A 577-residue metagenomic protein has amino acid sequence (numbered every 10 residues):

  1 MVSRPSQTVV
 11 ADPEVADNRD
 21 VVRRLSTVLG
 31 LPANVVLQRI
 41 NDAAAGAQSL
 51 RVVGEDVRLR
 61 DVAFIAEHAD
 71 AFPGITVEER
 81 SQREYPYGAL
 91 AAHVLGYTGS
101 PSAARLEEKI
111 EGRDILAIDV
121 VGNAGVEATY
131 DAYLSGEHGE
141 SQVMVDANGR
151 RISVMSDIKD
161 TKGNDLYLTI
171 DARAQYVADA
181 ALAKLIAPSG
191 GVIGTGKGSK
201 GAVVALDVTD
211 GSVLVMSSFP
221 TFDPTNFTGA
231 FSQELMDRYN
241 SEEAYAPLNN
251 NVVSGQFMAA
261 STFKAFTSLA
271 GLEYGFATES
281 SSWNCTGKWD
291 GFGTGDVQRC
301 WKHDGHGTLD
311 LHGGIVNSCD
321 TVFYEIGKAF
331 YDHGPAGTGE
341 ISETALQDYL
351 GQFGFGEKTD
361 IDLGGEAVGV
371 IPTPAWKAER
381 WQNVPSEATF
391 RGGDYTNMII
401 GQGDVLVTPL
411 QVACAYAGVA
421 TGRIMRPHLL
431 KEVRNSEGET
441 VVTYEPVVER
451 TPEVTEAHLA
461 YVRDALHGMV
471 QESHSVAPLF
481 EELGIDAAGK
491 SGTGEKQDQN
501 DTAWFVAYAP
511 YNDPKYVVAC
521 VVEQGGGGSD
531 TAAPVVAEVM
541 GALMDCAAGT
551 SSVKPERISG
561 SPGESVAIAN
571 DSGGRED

Functional and structural regions predicted by a protein language model:
M1-V2, Y87, P224-F227: Peptidyl-prolyl cis-trans isomerase
S3-V15, V22, V215-T221: Short beta->alpha transition motifs characteristic of CBS
V15, E523-G526: A generic structural motif
R19-T27, Q38, A63-E67, G88 (+20 more regions): Solvent-exposed, polar/charged alpha-helical surfaces in well-ordered, non-transmembrane soluble domains, broadly
D20-T27, R39-G163, A180, A187 (+2 more regions): Small/polar-residue-rich segments within soluble enzyme cores
M144-D157, I170, G201-V203, V208-T262 (+2 more regions): Beta-lactam-recognizing serine transpeptidase/beta-lactamase-like catalytic domain environment
Y176-G201, T221-T225: Beta-lactamase-like hydrolase cores
T440-V448, V535-D577: Short, gly/Ser/Thr-rich active-site loops of penicillin-recognizing serine hydrolases
